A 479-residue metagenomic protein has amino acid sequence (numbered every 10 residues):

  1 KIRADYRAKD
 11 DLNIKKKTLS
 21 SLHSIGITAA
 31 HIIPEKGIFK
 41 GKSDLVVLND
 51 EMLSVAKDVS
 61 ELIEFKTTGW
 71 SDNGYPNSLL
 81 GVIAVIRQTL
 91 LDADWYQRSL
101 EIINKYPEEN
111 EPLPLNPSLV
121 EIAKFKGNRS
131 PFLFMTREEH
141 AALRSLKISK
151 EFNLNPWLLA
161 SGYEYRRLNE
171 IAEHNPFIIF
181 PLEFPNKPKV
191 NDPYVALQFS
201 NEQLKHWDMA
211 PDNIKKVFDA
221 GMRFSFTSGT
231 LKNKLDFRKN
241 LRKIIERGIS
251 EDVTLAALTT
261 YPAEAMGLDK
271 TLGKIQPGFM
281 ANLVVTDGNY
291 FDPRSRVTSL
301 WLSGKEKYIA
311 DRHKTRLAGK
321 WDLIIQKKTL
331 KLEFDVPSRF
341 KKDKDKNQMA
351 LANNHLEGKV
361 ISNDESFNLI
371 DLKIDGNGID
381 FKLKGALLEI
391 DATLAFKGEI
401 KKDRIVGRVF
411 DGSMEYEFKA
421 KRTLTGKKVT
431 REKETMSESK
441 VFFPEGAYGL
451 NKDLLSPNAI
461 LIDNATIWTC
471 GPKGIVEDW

Functional and structural regions predicted by a protein language model:
K1-D10, S24, N458-I460: Replace "His-x-His-based motif
D5, P131, P176-T286, A447-N451: His/Asp/Glu-enriched, well-ordered alpha-helical/loop segment that forms or immediately abuts the divalent-metal
K15-Y165, R296, L302, R339 (+2 more regions): Polyanionic/metal-chelating signatures
L143, K305, K421-W479: N-terminal metal-binding scaffold of metallo-dependent hydrolase/deaminase domains
E264, M280-H313, A465, V476-D478: C-terminal cap of metal-dependent C-N hydrolases
F291, D371-K373, K397-G446: Edge beta-strand at a domain terminus
I309-D322, E333-R339, K452-L461: N-terminal helix-cap/turn-to-beta initiation motif at the start of protein domains
L323-I400: Central antiparallel beta-sheet cores of small beta-barrel/beta-sandwich binding domains
